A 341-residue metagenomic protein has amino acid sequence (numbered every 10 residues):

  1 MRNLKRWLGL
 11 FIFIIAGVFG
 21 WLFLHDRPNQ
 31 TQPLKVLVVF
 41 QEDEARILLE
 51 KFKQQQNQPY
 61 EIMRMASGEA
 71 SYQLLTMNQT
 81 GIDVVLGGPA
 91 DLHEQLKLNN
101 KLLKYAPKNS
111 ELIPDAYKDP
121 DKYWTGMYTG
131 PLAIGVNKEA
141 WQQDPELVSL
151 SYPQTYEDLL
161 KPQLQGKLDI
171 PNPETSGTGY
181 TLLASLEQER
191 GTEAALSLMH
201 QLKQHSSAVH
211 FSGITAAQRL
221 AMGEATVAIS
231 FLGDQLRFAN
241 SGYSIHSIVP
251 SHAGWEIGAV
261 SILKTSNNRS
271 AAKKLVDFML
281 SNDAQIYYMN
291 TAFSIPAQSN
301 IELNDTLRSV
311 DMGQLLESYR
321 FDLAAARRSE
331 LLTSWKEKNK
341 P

Functional and structural regions predicted by a protein language model:
R6-G9, W21-Q95: Early extracytoplasmic/lumenal segment of secretory-pathway proteins
D43-R46, E69, T80-I82, G87-E224: Extracytoplasmic ligand-binding site segments that recognize negatively charged/polar headgroups
L74-L75, R219-A221, I262: Hydrophobic residues within well-ordered alpha-helices
D91-Q95, A221-S244, A292: A ligand-binding cleft/hinge motif common to bilobed small-molecule-binding domains
L112-A116, G130, L198-K203, V209-H210 (+2 more regions): Periplasmic-binding protein-like
G135-A140, E256-A271, M279, Y287-Y288: A bilobed periplasmic-binding-protein/Venus flytrap-type ligand-binding module shared by bacterial periplasmic
K167-P171, M279-S299: Periplasmic-binding protein-like
D305-P341: Extracellular/periplasmic bilobal clamshell ligand-binding domains
